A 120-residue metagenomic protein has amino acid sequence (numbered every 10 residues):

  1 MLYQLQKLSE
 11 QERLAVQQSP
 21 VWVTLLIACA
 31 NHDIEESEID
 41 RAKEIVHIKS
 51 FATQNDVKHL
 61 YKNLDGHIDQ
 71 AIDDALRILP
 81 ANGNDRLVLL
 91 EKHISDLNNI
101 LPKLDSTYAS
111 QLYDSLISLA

Functional and structural regions predicted by a protein language model:
M1-L26, E36-A120: Small-residue-enriched hydrophobic alpha-helices in membranes
N31-H32: DG-centered beta-turn motif at the end of beta-strands
